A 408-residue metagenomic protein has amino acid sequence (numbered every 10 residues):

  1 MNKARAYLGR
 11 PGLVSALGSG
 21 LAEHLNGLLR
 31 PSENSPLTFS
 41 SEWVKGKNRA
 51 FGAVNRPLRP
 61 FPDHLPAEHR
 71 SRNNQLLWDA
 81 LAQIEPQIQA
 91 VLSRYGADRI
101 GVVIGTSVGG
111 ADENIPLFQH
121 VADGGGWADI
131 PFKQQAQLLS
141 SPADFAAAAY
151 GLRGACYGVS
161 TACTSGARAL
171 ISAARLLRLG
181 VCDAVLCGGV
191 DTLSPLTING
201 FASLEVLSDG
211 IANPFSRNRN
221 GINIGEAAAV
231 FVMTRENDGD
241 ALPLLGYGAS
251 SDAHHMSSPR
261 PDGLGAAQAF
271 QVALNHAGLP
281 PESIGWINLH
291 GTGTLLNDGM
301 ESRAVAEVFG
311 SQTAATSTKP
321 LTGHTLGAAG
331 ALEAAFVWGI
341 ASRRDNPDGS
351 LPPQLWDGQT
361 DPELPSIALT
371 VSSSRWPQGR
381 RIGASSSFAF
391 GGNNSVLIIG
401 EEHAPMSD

Functional and structural regions predicted by a protein language model:
M1-G9, R380-I382, E401: Extreme N-terminal starter segment of soluble prokaryotic enzymes
M1-K3, P36-W78, A82, G109-G124 (+5 more regions): Conserved catalytic cysteine-centered active-site region of acyl-thioester-dependent Claisen-condensing enzymes
N2-P11, S15, R70-P86, L92-A97: N-terminal amphipathic, basic-rich helices that act as targeting or association modules
A4-G9, A22, N26-L29, E33-S40 (+5 more regions): Condensing-enzyme catalytic core mediating Claisen C-C bond formation in acyl metabolism
R10, L28, V102, A146 (+9 more regions): Conserved small-residue
A16, V108, A162, T294 (+2 more regions): Glycine-rich phosphate/pyrophosphate-binding beta-alpha loops
A90-G101, F118-P131, F145-A155, R178-V185 (+6 more regions): Structural signature of cysteine-dependent C-C bond-forming condensing enzymes
M256-D262, T292-F309, G327-L332: Short glycine/threonine-rich loop-to-helix capping motif typified by GTGT followed within a few residues by an Asp-Pro
